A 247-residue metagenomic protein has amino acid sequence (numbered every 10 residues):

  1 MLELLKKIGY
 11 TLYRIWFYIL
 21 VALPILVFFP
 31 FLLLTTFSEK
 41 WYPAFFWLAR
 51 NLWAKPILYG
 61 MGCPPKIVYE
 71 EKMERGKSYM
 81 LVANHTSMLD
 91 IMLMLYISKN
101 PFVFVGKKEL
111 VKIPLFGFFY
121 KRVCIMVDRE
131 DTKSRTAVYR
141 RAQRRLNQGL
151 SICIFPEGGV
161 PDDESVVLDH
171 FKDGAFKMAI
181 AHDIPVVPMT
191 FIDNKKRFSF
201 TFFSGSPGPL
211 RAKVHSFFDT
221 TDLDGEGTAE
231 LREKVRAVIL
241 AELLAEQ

Functional and structural regions predicted by a protein language model:
M1-P64: N-terminal membrane-anchoring alpha-helices
L4-I8, A137-Q247: Non-catalytic C-terminal accessory region of glycerolipid acyltransferases and related lyso-lipid remodeling enzymes
F28-L48, L58-M61, E74-T132: Catalytic core of membrane glycerolipid acyltransferases/transacylases, capturing the structured, soluble-facing
I57-L58, Y120, R145, A179: A generic structural signal for well-ordered alpha-helical segments
M61-V68, R135-T136, N194-R197: Short gly/ser/thr-rich secondary-structure transition/capping motifs
I67, I125-D128, T220: Short acidic-hydrophobic, aromatic-tinged amphipathic segments that line or gate anion-handling sites
I67, L81, F104, I154 (+1 more regions): Generic preference for hydrophobic
E71-R75, S204-G205: A short beta-turn/loop motif at secondary-structure boundaries
